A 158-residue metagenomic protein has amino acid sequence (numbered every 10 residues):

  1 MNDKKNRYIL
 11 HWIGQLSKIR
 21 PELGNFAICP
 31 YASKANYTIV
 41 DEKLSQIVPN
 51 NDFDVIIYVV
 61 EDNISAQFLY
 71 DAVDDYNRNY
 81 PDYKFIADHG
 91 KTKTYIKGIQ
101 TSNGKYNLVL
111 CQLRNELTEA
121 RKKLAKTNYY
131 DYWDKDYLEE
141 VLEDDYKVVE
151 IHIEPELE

Functional and structural regions predicted by a protein language model:
M1-E158: Expand to "…catalyze enediolate/carbanion chemistry for C-C bond making/breaking, isomerization, decarboxylation
